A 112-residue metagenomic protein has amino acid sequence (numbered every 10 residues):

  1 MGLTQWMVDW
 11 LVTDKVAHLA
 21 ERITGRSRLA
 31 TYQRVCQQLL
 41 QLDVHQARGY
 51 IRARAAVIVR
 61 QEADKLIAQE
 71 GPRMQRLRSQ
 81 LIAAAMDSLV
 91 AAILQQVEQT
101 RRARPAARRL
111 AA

Functional and structural regions predicted by a protein language model:
M1-A112: Protein-protein interaction and targeting regions used for scaffolding, dimerization, and localization
